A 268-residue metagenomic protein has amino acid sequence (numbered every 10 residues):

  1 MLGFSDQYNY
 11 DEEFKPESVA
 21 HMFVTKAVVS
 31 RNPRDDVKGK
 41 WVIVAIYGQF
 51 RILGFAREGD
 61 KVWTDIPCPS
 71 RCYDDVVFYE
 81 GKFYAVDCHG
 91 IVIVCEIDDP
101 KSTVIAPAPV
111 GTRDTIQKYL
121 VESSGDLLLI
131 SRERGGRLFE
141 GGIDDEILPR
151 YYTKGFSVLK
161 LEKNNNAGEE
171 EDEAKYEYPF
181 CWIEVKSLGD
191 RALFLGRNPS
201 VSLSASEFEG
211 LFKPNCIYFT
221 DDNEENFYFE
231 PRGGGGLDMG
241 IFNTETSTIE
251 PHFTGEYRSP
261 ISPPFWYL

Functional and structural regions predicted by a protein language model:
M1-G141, F156: A sequence/structural signal of beta-propeller blade repeats
V42, I147-L268: C-terminal closing repeat unit and adjoining cap/tail of repeat-based domains
G142-E146: Short, surface-exposed loop/helix-turn segments at secondary-structure junctions that function as lids/hinges flanking
